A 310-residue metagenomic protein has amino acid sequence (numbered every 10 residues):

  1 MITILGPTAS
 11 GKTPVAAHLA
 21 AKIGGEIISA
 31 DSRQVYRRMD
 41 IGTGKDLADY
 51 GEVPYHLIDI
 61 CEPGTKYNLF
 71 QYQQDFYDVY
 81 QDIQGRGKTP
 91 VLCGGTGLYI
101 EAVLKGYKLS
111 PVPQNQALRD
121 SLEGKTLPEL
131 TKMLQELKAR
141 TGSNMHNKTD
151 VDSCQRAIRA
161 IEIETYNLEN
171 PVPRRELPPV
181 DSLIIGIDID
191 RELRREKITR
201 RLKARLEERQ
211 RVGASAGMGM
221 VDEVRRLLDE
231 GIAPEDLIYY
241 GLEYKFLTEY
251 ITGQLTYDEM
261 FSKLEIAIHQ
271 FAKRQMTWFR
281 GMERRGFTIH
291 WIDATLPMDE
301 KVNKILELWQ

Functional and structural regions predicted by a protein language model:
M1-Q310: Phosphate/pyrophosphate-binding catalytic cores of soluble transferases and nucleic-acid-acting enzymes
